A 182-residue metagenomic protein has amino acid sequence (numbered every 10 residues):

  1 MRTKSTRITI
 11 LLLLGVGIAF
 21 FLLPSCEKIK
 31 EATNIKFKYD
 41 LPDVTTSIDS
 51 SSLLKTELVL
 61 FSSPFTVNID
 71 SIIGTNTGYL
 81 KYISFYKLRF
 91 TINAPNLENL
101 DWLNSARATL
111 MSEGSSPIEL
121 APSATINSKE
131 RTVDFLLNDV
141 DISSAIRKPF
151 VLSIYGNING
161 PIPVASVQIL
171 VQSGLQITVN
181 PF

Functional and structural regions predicted by a protein language model:
R2-L13: Bacterial N-terminal signal peptides that target proteins for export
F21-S25: C-terminal motif of bacterial Sec signal peptides marking the signal peptidase cleavage site
E27-K30: Bacterial signal peptide processing site
T45-K81: Post-signal-peptide N-terminal segment of Sec-exported extracytoplasmic proteins
K81-N96: A short beta-strand element within beta-rich, extracytoplasmic domains of secreted/secretory-pathway proteins
F90, G160-F182: Exposed low-complexity, polar/acidic, P/S/T/G-rich flexible segments that act as propeptides, protease-susceptible
E98-G114: Short, surface-exposed beta-strand/strand-loop-strand elements in extracellular ectodomains
E130-L170: Cysteine-clustered segments with highest specificity for TGF-beta superfamily mature ligands
